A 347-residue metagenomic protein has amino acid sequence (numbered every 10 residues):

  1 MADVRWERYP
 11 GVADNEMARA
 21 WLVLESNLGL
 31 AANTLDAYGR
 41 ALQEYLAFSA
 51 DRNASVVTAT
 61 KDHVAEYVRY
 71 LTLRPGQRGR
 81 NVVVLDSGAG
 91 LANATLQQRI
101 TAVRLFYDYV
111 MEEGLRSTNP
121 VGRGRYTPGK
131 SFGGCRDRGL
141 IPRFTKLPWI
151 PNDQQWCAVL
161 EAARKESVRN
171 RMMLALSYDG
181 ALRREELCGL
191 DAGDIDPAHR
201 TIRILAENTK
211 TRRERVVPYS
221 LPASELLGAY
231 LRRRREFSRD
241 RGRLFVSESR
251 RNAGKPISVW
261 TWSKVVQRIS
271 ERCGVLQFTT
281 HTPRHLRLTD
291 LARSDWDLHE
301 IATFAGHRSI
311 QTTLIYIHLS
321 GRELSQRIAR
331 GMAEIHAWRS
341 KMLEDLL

Functional and structural regions predicted by a protein language model:
M1-A2, G331-L347: C-terminal secondary-structure termini that scaffold catalytic or DNA-interacting sites
A18-N33, Q43-D137: N-terminal core-binding DNA-recognition domain of tyrosine recombinases/integrases
E112-S117, S177-H199, H299: Short, charged phosphate-coordinating catalytic segments
W149-R184: Basic, Lys/Arg- and aromatic-enriched nucleic-acid-binding interface segment
R184-E185, G189-A229: Conserved tyrosine-mediated DNA breakage-rejoining catalytic core shared by Y-recombinases
N208, A305, I310-R330: Catalytic-site neighborhood detector that most strongly recognizes the C-terminal catalytic loop/helix of tyrosine
L221-V275: Active-site/catalytic core of tyrosine-dependent DNA strand-transfer enzymes
S263-T303: Short, basic (Lys/Arg/His-rich) helix/loop patches that form interaction surfaces in the mid-to-C-terminal regions
